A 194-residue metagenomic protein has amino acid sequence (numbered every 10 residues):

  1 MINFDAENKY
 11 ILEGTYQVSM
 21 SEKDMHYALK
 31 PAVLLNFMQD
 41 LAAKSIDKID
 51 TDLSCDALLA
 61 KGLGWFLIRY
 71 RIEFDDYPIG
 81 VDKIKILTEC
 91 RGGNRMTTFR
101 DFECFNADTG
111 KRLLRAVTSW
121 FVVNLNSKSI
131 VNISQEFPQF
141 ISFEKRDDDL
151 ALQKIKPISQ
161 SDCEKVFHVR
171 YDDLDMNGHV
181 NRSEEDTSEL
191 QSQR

Functional and structural regions predicted by a protein language model:
I2-L67, R115-V117, V123-S188: Hot-dog-fold acyl-thioester-processing enzymes
Y70-D108: Hydrophobic beta-sheet segments that form the core/acyl-binding groove of ACP/CoA-dependent acyl-chain-processing
D108-G110, N126: Solvent-exposed strand-loop boundary residues in beta-sheet-rich modules
E189-R194: Positively charged, low-complexity/disordered segments
